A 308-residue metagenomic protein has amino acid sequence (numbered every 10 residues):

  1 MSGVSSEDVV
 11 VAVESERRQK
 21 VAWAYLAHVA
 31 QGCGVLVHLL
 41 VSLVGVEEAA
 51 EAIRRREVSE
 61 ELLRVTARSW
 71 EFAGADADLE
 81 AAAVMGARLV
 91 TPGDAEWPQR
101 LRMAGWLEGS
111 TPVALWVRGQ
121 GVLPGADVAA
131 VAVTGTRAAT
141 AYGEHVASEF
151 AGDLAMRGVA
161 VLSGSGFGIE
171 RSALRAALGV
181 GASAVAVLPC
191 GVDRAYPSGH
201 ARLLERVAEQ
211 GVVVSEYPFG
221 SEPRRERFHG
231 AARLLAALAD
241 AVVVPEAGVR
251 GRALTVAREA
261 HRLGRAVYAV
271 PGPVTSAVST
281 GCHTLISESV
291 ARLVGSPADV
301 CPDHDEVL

Functional and structural regions predicted by a protein language model:
M1-M103, E288: Short, small/acidic-rich helices and loops at N termini and domain boundaries of DNA replication/processing enzymes
M1-Q19, P92-L308: Glycine-biased, small-residue-rich flexible motifs in mid-sequence functional cores and linkers
